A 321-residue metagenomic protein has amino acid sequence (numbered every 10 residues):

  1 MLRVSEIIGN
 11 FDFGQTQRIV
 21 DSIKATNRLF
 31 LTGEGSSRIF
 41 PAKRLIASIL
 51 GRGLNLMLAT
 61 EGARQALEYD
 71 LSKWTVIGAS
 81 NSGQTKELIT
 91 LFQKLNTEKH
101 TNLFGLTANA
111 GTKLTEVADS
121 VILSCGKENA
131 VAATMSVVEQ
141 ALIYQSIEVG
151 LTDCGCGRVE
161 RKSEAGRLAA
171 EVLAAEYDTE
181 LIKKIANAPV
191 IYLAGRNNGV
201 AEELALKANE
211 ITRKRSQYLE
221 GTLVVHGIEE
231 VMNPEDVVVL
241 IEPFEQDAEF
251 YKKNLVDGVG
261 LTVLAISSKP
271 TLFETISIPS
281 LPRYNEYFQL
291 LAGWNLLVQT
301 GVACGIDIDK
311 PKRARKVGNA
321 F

Functional and structural regions predicted by a protein language model:
R3-N27, S120-I122, K127-M135, E139-V237 (+1 more regions): Active-site phosphate/pyrophosphate-binding segments
K24-R167, E229, V237-P279: Glycine-rich phosphate-binding loops that contact phosphosugars or nucleotide phosphates
R38-R44, V200-E203, K207-E210, L290: Conserved phosphate/anionic-ligand binding catalytic regions in large, soluble enzymes, centered on
G260-F321: Phosphate-moiety recognition in structured ligand-binding domains
